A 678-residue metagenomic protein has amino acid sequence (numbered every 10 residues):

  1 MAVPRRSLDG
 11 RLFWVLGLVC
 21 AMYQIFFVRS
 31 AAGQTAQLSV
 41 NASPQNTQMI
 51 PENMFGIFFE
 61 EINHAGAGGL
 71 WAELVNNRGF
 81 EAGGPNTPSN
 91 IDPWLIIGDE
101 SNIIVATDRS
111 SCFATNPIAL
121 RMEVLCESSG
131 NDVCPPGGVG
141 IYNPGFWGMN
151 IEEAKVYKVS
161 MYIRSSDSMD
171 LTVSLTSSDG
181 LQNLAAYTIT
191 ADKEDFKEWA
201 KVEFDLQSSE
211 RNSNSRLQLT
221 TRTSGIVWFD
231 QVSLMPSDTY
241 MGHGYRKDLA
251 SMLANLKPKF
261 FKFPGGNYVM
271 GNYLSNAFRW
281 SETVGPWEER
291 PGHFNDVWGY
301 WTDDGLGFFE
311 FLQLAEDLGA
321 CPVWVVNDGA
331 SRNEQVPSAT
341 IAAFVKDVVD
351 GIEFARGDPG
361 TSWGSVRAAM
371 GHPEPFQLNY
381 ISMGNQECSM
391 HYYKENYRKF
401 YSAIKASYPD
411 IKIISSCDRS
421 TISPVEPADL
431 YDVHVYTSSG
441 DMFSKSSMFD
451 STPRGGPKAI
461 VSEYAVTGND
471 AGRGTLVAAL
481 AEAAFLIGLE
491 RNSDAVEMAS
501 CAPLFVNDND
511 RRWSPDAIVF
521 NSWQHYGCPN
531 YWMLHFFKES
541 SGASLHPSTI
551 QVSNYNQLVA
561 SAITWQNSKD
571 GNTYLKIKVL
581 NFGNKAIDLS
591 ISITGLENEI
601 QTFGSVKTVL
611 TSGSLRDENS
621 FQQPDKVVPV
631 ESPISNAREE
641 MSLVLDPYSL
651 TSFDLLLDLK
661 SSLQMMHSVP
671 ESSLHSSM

Functional and structural regions predicted by a protein language model:
A2-D304, C321, V336-A343, E374 (+7 more regions): Extracellular and organelle-lumenal recognition/adhesion modules and their flexible linkers in secreted
N53, E60-I62, V269, G329-N333 (+2 more regions): Aromatic/acidic polysaccharide-binding cleft in carbohydrate-active enzymes
N53-F59, F261-F263, P322-V325, N379-M383 (+4 more regions): Hydrophobic faces of well-ordered beta-strands that scaffold small-molecule active sites in alpha/beta enzyme cores
I57, F80, M161, K257 (+8 more regions): Conserved, mostly hydrophobic/aromatic
S233-G242, E289-G305, N327-A342, N379-K394 (+3 more regions): The substrate-binding groove and active-site-proximal loops of carbohydrate-active enzymes, especially glycoside
D347-D350, F354-S365, A369-N492: Active-site neighborhood of glycoside hydrolase catalytic domains
T573-F582: Short, well-ordered beta-strand segments enriched in hydrophobic/aromatic residues
F582-M678: C-terminal beta-sandwich/jelly-roll accessory domains of carbohydrate-active enzymes
